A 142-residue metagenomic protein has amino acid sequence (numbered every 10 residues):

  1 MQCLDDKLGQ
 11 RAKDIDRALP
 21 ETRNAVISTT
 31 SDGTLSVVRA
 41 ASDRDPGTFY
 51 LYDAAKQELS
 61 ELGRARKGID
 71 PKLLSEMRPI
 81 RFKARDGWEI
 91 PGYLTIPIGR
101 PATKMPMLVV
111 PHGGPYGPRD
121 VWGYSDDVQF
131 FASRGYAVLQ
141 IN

Functional and structural regions predicted by a protein language model:
M1-A12, R44-L51: Structural motif
R11-T22, M77: A short helix->beta-strand "capping" segment at the edge of beta-propeller domains
I27-N142: Serine-hydrolase catalytic core recognition
